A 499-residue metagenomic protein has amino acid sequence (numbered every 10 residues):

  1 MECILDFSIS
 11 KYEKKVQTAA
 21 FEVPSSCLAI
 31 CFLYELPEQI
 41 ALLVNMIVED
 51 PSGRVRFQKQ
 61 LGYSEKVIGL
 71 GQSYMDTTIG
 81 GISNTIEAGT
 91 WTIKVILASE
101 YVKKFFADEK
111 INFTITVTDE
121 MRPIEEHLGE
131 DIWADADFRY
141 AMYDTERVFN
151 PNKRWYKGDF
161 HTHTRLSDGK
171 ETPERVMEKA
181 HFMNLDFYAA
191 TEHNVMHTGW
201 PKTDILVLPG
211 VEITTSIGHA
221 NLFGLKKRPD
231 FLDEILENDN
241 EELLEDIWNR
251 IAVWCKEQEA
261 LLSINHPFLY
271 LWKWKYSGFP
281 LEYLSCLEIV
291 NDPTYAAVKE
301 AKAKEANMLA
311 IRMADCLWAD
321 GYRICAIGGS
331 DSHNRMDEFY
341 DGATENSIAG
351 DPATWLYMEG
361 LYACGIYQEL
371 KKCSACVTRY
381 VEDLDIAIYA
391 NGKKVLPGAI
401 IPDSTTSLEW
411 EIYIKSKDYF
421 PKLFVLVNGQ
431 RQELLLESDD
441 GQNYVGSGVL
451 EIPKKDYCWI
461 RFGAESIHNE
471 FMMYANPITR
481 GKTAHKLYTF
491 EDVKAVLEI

Functional and structural regions predicted by a protein language model:
M1-E35, T116-P123, G129-D135, E146-N152: Solvent-exposed, flexible loop/coil segments flanking beta-strands in beta-rich domains
E2-K11, E35-T77: Surface-exposed beta-strand/loop patches in noncatalytic accessory domains and peripheral targeting/linker segments
T18-L28, G80-A88, I400-S404, I452: Extracellular and analogous surface-interaction loops
L36, K94-K103, G463-H468: Short beta-strand-plus-loop segments that form exposed binding edges in beta-rich domains
S64-A88, A98-E100, G446-I452: Beta-sandwich interaction modules
I86-Y156: Non-catalytic propeptide/linker segments at domain boundaries
E120-I124, M142-R147, S332-I499: C-terminal functional module detector
M142-Y143, V148-L284, E288-A314, D320 (+7 more regions): A metal-dependent hydrolase metal-coordination microenvironment
